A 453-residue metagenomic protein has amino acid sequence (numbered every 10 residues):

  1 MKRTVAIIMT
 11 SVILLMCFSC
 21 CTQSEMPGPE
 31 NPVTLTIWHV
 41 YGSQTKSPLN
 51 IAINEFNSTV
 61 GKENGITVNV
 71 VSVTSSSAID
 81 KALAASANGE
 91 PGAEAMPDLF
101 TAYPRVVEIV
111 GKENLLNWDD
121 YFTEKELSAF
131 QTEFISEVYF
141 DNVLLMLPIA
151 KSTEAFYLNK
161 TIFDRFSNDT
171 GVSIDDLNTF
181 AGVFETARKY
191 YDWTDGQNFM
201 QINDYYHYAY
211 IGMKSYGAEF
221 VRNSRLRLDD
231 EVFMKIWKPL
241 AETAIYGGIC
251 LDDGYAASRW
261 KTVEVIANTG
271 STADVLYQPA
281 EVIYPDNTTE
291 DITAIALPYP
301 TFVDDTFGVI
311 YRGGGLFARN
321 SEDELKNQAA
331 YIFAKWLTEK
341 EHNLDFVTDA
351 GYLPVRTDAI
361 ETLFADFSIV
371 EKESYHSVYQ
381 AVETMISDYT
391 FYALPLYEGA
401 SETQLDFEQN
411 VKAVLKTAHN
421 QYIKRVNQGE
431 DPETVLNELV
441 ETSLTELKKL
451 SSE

Functional and structural regions predicted by a protein language model:
S43-G65: Short, polar/charged alpha-helical segment
K62-F130, F166-S167, I266-A267, Y284-T288: Extracytoplasmic "Venus flytrap"/periplasmic binding protein-like
F100-A155, F184, N287, D291-P300: Hinge/lid segment of periplasmic solute-binding proteins
D119-F130, S173-D175, A218-I236, E242 (+2 more regions): Short, solvent-exposed loop/beta-turn-alpha elements that line the ligand-binding surface or hinge of extracytoplasmic
D141-I149, E154-F156, A181-L226, F233-M234 (+1 more regions): Extracytoplasmic/periplasmic solute-binding protein
F184-R188, R222-G254, A294-Y299, E408: Glycine-centered hinge/linker elements that transmit conformational signals in sensory and ligand-binding systems
G248, P285-A359: Extracytoplasmic/periplasmic substrate-recognition and gating elements
E383-E453: Conserved C-terminal helix/tail region of periplasmic/extracytoplasmic solute-binding proteins
